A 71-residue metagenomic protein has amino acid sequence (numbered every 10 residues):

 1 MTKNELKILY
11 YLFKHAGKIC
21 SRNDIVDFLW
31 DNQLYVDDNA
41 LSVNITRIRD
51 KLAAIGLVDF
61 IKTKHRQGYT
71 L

Functional and structural regions predicted by a protein language model:
M1-N44, L52-L57, H65: Positively charged, aromatic-enriched patches within helix-turn-helix-type DNA-binding elements, predominantly
I48: Signature for phosphate-centric chemistry
F60-L71: Minor-groove-contacting beta-hairpin "wing" of winged helix-turn-helix DNA-binding domains
